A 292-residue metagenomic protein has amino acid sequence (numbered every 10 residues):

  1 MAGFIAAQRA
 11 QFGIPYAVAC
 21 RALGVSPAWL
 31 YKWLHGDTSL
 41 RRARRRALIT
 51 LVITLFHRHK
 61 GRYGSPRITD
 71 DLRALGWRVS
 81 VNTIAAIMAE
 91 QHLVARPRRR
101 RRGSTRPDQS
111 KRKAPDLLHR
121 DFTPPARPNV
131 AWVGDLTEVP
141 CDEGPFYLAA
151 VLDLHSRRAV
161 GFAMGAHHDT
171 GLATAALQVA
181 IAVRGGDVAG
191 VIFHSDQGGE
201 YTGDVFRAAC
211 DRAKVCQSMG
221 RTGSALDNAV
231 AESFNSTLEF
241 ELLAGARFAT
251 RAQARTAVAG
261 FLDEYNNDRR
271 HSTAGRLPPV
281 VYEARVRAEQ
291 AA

Functional and structural regions predicted by a protein language model:
M1-A292: Charged DNA-binding/catalytic regions of mobile-element recombinases
